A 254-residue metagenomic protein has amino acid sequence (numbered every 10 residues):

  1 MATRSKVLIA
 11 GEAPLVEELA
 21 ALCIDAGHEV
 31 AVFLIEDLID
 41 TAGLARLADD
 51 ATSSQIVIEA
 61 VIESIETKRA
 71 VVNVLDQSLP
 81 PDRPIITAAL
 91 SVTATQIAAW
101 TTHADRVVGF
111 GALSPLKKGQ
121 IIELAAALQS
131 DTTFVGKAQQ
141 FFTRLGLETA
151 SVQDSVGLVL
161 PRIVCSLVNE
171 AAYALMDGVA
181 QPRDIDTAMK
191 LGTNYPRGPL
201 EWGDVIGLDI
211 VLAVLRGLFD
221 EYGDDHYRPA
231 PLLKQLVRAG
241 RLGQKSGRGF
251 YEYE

Functional and structural regions predicted by a protein language model:
M1-T52, Q129, T133-K137, T143-D154 (+1 more regions): NAD(P)-dependent Rossmann-like dehydrogenase/reductase catalytic/cofactor-binding core
R4-S5, A10, V16-E17, P84-Q153: Rossmann-fold dinucleotide-binding core
A31, I35-P84: Rossmann-like NAD(P)-binding element
L116-G119, I163-L167: Alpha-helix N-cap/N′ positions at the starts of helices
Q153-R162: A short glycine-threonine-serine/GTX helix/turn-capping micro-motif
Y173-V179: C-terminal regulatory/interaction module of P-loop NTP-utilizing enzymes
